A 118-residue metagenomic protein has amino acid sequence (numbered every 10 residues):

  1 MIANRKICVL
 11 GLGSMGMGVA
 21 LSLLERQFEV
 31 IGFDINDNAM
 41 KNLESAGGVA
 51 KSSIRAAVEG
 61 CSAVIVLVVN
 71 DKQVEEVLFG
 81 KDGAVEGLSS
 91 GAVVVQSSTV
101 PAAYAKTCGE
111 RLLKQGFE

Functional and structural regions predicted by a protein language model:
M1-V66, A92: NAD(P)+-binding Rossmann beta1-loop-alpha1 motif at the extreme N-terminus of oxidoreductases
I54-E118: Rossmann-fold NAD(P) dinucleotide-binding segment
